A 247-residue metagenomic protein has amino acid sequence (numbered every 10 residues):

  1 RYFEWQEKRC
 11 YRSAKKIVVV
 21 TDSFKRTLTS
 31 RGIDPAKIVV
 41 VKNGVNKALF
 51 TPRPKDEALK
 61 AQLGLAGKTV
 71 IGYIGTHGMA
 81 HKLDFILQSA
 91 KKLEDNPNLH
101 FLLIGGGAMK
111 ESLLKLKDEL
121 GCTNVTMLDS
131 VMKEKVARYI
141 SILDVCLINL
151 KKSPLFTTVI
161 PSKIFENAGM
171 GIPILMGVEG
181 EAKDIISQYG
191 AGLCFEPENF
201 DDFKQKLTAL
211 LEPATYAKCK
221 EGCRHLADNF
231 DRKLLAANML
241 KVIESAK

Functional and structural regions predicted by a protein language model:
R1, T51-G64, K220: A short helix/loop element that forms part of the nucleotide-sugar donor recognition site in Leloir-type
R1-I17: Membrane-proximal helix-turn-helix segments that form the acceptor-binding/catalytic region of lipid-linked
S23, G44: Carbohydrate-associated surface elements
L65-A90, L102, K220: Conserved donor-binding/catalytic core segment of Leloir-type glycosyltransferases
H81, M132-Y139, D144-A168, L175-D184: Nucleotide-sugar-dependent
N98-G105, K110-R138: Nucleotide-activated donor-binding/catalytic signature segment of Leloir-type glycosyltransferases, i.e., the conserved
K183-T208: Change "using UDP/GDP/dTDP sugars" to "using nucleotide sugars
D202, T215-N229: A short, well-ordered alpha-helix in the C-terminal region of glycosyltransferases
